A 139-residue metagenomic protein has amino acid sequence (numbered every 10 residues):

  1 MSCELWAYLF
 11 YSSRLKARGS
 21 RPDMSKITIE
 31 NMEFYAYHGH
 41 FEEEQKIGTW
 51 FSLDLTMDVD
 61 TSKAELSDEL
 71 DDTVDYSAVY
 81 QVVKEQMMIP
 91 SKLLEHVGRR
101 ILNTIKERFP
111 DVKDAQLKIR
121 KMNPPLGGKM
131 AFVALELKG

Functional and structural regions predicted by a protein language model:
L9-S12: Short hydrophobic targeting helices and cationic amphipathic motifs that mediate membrane/organellar targeting
L15-R18, P22: Compositionally biased, intrinsically disordered low-complexity segments enriched in Pro/Arg/Gln/His
P22-G139: N-terminal, polar/charged subdomain of small-to-medium soluble alpha/beta proteins
